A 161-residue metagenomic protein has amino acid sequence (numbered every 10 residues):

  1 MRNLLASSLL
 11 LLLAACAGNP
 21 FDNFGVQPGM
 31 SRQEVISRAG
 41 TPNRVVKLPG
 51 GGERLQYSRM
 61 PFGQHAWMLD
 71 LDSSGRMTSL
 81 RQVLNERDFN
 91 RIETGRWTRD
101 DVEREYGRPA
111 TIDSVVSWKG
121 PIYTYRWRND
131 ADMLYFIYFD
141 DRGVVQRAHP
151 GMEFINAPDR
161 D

Functional and structural regions predicted by a protein language model:
M1-L10: Sec-dependent signal peptide recognition, specifically the positively charged N-region followed immediately by
L12-A15: C-terminal motif of bacterial Sec signal peptides marking the signal peptidase cleavage site
A17-P20: Bacterial signal peptide processing site
D22-R76, E93-D161: A cross-family detector of function-defining hotspots
L80-R91: Intrinsically disordered, low-complexity Ser/Thr-rich linker and spacer segments in cell-wall-related proteins
